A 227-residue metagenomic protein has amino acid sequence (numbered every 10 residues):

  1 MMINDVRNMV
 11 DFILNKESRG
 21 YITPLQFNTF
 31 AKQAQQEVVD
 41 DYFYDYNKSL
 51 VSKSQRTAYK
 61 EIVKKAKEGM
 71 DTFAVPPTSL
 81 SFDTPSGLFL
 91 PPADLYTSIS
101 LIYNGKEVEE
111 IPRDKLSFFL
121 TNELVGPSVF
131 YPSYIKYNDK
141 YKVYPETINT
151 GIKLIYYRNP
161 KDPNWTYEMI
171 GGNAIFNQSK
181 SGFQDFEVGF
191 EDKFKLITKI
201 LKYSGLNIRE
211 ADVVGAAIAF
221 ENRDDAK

Functional and structural regions predicted by a protein language model:
M1-K227: Glycine-enriched, solvent-exposed interface loops adjoining structured elements
